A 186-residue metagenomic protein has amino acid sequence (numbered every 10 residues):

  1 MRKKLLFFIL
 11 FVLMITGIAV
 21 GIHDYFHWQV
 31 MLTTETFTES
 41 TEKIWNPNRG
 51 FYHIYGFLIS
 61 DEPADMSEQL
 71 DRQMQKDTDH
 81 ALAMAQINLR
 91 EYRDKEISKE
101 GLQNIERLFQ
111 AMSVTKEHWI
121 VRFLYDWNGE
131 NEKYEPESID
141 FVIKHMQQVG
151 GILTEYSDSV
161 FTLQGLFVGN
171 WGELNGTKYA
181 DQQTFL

Functional and structural regions predicted by a protein language model:
M1-I15: N-terminal Sec-pathway targeting helices
L13-D24: Hydrophobic alpha-helical membrane-insertion segments, chiefly the h-region of N-terminal signal peptides
F26-A81, Q86: Boundary/entry segment of secreted carbohydrate-active catalytic domains
F51-Y55, A83-A85, W119-R122, F161 (+1 more regions): Hydrophobic faces of well-ordered beta-strands that scaffold small-molecule active sites in alpha/beta enzyme cores
E68-D126, D140-F141: Aromatic-lined substrate-binding rim segments of carbohydrate-active enzymes
L89-E100, G129-D140, G169-A180: The substrate-binding groove and active-site-proximal loops of carbohydrate-active enzymes, especially glycoside
G101-H118, E135-T162, T184-F185: An active-site-proximal structural segment forming one wall of the substrate-binding cleft that immediately precedes
I120-E130, V149-A180: Active-site groove signature of glycoside hydrolases
